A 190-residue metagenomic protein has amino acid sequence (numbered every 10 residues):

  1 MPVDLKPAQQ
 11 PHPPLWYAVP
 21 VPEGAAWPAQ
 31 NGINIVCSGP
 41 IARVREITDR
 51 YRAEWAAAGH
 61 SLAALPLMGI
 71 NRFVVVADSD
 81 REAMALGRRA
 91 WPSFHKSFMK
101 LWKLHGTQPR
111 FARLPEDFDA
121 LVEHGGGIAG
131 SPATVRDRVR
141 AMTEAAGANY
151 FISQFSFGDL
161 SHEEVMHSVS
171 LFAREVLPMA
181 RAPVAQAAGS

Functional and structural regions predicted by a protein language model:
M1-D4, A42-A148, R181-S190: An alpha-helical appendage that flanks or caps ligand/catalytic pockets
M1-N31, R45-D49, L62: Internal, glycine-rich beta/alpha segment that forms the wall or movable "lid" of small-molecule/cofactor binding
L15, P28, Y51, A83 (+3 more regions): Conserved, mostly hydrophobic/aromatic
L15-A18, I33-S38, P66-F73, F151-S153: Hydrophobic faces of well-ordered beta-strands that scaffold small-molecule active sites in alpha/beta enzyme cores
A29-I35, A146-G147: Glycine-enriched alpha-helix->loop->beta-strand junction motifs that scaffold or abut catalytic
G39, Q154-V165: Glycine-rich, proline-tolerant flexible connector loops at the mouths of alpha/beta enzymes
S79-D80, S161-L171: Short glycine/threonine-rich loop-to-helix capping motif typified by GTGT followed within a few residues by an Asp-Pro
V169-V184: Alpha-helix-loop-beta-strand connector modules within alpha/beta enzyme cores
